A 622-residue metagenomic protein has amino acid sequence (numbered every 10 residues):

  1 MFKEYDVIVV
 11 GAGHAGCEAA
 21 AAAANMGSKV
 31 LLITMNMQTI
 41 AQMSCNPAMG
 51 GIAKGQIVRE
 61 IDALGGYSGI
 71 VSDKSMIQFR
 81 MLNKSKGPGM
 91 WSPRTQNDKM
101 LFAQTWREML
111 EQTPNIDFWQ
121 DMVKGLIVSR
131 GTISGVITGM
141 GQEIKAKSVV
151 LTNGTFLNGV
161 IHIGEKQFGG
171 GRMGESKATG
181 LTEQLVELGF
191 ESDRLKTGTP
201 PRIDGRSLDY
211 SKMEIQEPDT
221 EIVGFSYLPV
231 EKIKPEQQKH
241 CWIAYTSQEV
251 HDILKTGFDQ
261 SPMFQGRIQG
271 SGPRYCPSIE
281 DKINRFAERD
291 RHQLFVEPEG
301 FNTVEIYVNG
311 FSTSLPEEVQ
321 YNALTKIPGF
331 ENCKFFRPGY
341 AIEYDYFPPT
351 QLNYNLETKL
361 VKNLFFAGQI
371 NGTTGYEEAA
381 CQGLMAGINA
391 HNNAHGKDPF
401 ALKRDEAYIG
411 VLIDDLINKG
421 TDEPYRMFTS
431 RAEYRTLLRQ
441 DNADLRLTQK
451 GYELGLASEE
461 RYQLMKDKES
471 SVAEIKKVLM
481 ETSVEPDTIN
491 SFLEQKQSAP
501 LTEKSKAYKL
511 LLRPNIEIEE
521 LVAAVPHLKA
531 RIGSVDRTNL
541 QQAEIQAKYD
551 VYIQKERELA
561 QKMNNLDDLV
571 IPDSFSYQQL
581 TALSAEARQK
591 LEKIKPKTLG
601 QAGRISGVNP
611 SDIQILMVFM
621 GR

Functional and structural regions predicted by a protein language model:
F2-A15: Beta1/beta-strand and adjacent pyrophosphate-binding region of the FAD-binding site in flavoprotein oxidoreductases
K3, G139-S148: Core beta-strand elements of the Rossmann-like FAD/NAD(P) dinucleotide-binding domain in flavoenzyme oxidoreductases
A21-G125, S129, M140, T152-R172 (+4 more regions): Conserved N-terminal/central alpha/beta ligand/cofactor-binding core
N36, T182-Y321, I409, N418-S491 (+2 more regions): An anion/pyrophosphate-binding glycine-rich loop and adjacent beta-alpha core in soluble alpha-beta enzymes
S148, N153-L157, L315, P328: Glycine-/small-residue-rich beta->alpha transition segments that form the dinucleotide
Y307-T373, A401-D414, D536-K590, K595: A glycine-rich dinucleotide-binding beta-alpha-beta segment and adjacent secondary-structure elements that constitute
A379-F400: Internal hydrophobic alpha-helix adjacent to the cofactor/substrate pocket in enzyme cavities
R431, L437, T448-Q614, V618-R622: Extended, charge-enriched "interface" segments that sit outside catalytic cores
